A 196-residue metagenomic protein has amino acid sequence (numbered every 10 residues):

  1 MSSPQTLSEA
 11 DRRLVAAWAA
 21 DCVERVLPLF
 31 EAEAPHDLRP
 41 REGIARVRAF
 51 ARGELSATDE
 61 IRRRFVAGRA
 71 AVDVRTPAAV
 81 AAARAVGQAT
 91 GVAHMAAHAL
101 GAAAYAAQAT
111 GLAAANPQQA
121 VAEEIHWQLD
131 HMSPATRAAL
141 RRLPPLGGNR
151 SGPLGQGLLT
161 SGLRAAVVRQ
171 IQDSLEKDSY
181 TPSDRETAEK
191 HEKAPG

Functional and structural regions predicted by a protein language model:
M1-L129: Structured binding/interaction patches within domain cores
S2-T6, L38, E42, A49-F50 (+1 more regions): C-terminal auxiliary extensions adjacent to catalytic cores
